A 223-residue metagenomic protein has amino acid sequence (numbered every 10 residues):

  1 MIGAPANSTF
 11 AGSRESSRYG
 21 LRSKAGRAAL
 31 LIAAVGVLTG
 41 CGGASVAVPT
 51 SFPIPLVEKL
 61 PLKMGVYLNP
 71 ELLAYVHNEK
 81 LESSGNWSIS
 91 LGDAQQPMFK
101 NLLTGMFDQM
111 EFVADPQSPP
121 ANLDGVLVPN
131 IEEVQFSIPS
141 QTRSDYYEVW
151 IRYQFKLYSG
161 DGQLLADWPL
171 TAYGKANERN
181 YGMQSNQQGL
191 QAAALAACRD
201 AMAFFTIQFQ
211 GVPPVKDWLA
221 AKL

Functional and structural regions predicted by a protein language model:
M1-T39: Sec-dependent bacterial lipoprotein signal peptides
C41-N101, Q210-L223: A structural "domain/chain start" motif
G42-P49, A114-D167, N177, Q184: Surface-exposed short loop/turn segments
L68-A74, N130-F136, T171-Y173: Generic short beta-strand segments
S83-L91, D161-Q208: Short secondary-structure boundary motifs at beta->alpha junctions and helix caps
D93-Q117: Mid-chain, structured segments of secreted extracytoplasmic proteins
T104-D108, F112, M202, T206-Q210 (+1 more regions): Sec-exported extracytoplasmic/periplasmic mature domains
